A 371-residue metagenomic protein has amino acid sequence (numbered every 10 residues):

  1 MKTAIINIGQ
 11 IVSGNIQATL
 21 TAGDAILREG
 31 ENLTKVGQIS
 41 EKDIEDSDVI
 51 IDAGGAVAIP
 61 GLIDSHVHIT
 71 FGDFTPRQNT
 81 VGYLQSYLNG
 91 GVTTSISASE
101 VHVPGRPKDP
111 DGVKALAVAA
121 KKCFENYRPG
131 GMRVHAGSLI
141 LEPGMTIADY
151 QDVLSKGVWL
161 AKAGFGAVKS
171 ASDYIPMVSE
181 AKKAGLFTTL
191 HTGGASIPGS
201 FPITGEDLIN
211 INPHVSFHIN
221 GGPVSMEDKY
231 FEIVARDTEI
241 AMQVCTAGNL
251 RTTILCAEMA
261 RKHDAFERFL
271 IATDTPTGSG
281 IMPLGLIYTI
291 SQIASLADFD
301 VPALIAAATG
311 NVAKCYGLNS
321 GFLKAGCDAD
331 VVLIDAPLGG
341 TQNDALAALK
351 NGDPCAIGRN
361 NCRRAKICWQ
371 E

Functional and structural regions predicted by a protein language model:
M1-I44: N-terminal metal-binding scaffold of metallo-dependent hydrolase/deaminase domains
G9, E31, G55, N360-A365: Glycine-centered positions in the ABC transporter ATPase nucleotide-binding domain
D52-V118: Metal-associated gating/positioning segment near the N- to mid-region
R77-L84, E142-V153, P198-D207: Short, acidic/polar
Y83-G112, F124-L141, S155-V168, L186-T189 (+2 more regions): Divalent metal-dependent hydrolysis catalytic cores, especially in the metallo-beta-lactamase
W159-G280, A297: Active-site core of metal-dependent hydrolases
E258-P337: His/Asp/Glu-enriched, well-ordered alpha-helical/loop segment that forms or immediately abuts the divalent-metal
D328-E371: C-terminal cap of metal-dependent C-N hydrolases
